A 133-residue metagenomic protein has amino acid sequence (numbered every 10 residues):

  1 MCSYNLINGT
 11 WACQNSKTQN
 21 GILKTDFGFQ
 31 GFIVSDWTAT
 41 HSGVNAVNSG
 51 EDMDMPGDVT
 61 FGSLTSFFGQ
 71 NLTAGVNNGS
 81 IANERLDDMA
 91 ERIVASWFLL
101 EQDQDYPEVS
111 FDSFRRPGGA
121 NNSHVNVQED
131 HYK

Functional and structural regions predicted by a protein language model:
M1-A12: Short acidic, glycine-rich surface-loop motifs adjacent to enzyme active sites
M1-C2, G31-S35, M53-M55: Hydrophobic faces of well-ordered beta-strands that scaffold small-molecule active sites in alpha/beta enzyme cores
T10-N15, I81: Alpha-helix N-cap and loop-to-helix initiation/capping positions
W11-A12, S35, L86: Glycine- and other small-residue-rich loops at beta-strand/loop junctions that grip anionic moieties
Q14-N20, V47-D52: Short secondary-structure boundary/capping segments
S16-I33: Alpha-helix-loop-beta-strand connector modules within alpha/beta enzyme cores
T25, G43-S49, M53-K133: Preference for extracellular/luminal or secreted protein segments
W37-A39: Feature marking long nucleic-acid-engaging regions of large polymerase/nuclease enzymes
